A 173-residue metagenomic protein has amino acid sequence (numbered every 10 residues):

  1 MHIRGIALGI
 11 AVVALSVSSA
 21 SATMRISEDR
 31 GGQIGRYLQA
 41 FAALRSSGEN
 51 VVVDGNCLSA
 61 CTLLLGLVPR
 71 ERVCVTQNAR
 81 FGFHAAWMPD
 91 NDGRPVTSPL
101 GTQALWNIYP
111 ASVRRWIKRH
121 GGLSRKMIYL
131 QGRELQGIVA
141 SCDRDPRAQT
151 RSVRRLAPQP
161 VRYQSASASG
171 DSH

Functional and structural regions predicted by a protein language model:
M1-L8: Bacterial N-terminal signal peptides that target proteins for export
L8-L15: Hydrophobic helical h-region of N-terminal Sec-dependent signal peptides in bacterial secretory/periplasmic proteins
S16-V17, L44: Short, conserved catalytic or adaptor-binding loops enriched in Gly and charged residues
V17-T23: Sec/Tat signal peptide C-region and signal peptidase I cleavage site
R25-I26, G35, Q39-V52, N91-S172: Charged, glycine-interspersed solvent-exposed loop segments at helix/strand-loop junctions that cap or gate access
D29: Flexible, gly/ser-rich surface segments that form the specificity/activation loops bordering the active-site cleft
A42-G82: N-terminal, post-signal-peptide region of Sec/Tat-exported proteins
P69-M88, S141-Q149: Gly/Pro- and small hydrophobic-enriched strand-loop and loop-to-helix capping segments that sit at the rims
